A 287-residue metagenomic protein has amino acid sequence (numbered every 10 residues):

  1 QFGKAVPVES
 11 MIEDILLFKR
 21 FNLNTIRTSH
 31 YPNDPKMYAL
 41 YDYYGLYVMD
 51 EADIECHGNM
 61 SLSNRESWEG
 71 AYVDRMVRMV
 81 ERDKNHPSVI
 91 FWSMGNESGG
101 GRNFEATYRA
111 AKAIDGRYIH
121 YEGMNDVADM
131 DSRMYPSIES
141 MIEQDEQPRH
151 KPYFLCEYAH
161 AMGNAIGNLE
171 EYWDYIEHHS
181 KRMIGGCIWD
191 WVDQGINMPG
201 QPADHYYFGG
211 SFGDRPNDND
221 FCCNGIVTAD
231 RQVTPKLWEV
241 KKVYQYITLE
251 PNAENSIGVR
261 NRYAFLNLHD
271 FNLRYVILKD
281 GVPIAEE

Functional and structural regions predicted by a protein language model:
Q1-G3, P7: N-terminal small/glycine-rich loop or linker at the start of catalytic domains across soluble metabolic enzymes
I12-L17, T25-N224: Substrate-binding/catalytic cleft of secreted carbohydrate-active enzymes, primarily glycoside hydrolases
F21: Metal- or metallocofactor-binding catalytic centers and their adjacent structured scaffolds across diverse enzyme
Y175-E287: Carbohydrate-binding surfaces of carbohydrate-active enzymes
